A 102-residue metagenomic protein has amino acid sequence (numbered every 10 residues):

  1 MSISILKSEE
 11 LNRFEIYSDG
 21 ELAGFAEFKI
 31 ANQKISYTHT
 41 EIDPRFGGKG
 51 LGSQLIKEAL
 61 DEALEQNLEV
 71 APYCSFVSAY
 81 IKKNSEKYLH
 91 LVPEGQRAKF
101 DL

Functional and structural regions predicted by a protein language model:
M1-L11: Active-site rim helix/loop that mediates acceptor-substrate recognition in acyltransferases
E10-N12, Q33-K34: Beta-strand-connecting loop/turn residues
N12-A23: Conserved beta-hairpin
S18, I30, H39-T40, P72: Residue-level recognition of conserved beta-strand positions in structured domain cores
E21-K29, S36: Conserved beta-strand in the GNAT
T40-G47: A short, internal acetyl-CoA/4′-phosphopantetheine-binding micro-motif in the GNAT/acyltransferase core
G48-D61: Conserved acetyl-CoA-binding loop-helix of GNAT-fold acetyltransferases
Q66-L102: C-terminal structural segments of small proteins and small subunits
